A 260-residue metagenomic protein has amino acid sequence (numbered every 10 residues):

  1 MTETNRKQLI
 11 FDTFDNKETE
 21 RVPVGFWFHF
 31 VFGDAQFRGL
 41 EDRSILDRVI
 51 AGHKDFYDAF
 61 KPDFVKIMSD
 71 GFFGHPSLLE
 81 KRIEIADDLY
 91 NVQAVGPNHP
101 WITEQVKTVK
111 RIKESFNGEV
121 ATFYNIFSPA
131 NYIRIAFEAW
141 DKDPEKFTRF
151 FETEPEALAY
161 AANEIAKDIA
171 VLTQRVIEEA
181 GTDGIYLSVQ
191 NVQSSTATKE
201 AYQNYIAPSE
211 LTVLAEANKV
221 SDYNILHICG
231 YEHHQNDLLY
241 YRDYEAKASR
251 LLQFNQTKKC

Functional and structural regions predicted by a protein language model:
M1-V31, R38-G39, G52, D63-I67 (+1 more regions): Active-site loop segments of alpha/beta catalytic cores
H29-G33, G71-G74: Short active-site-proximal "capping" loops at secondary-structure junctions
F37-R48: Surface-exposed strand-loop-strand hairpins of Gram-negative outer-membrane beta-barrel proteins
D47, V95, V192: Short, flexible active-site loop motifs that bind/organize anionic cofactors or intermediates
I50-K54, D58-G74: Membrane helical hairpin/interfacial module
F64, G71-T108: N-terminal glycine-rich cofactor-binding segment that shapes the pocket for flavin-like pterin cofactors
